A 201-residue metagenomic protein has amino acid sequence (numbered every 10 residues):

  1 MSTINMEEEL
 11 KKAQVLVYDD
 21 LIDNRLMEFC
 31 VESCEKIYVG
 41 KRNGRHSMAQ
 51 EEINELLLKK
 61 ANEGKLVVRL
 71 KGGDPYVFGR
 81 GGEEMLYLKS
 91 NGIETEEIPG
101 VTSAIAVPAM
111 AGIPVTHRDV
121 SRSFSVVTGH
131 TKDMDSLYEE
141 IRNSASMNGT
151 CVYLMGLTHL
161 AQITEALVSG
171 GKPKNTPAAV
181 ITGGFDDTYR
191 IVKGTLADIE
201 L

Functional and structural regions predicted by a protein language model:
M1, G44, T131-K132: Short, glycine-rich nucleotide/cofactor-binding loops
I4-E9, V31-C34, E83-Y87, I113 (+3 more regions): Short, solvent-exposed amphipathic alpha-helical segments in soluble enzyme and RNA/protein-processing domains
I4-V101: Class I S-adenosyl-L-methionine
V17, V68-R69, V126, V152-L154: Structural motif
L26-M27, L88, V107, I163 (+1 more regions): Hydrophobic packing residues within well-ordered alpha-helices of enzyme cores
C34-K41, G92-E96, V115-R122, G171-V180: Short hydrophobic/aromatic-enriched beta-strand-loop microsegments
N62-V67, T131, D135-L201: A contiguous loop/helix-start segment that scaffolds small-molecule binding in enzyme catalytic cores
G72-M147, R190-K193, A197: Class I SAM-dependent methyltransferase SAM-binding "motif I" and its flanking Rossmann-like core
